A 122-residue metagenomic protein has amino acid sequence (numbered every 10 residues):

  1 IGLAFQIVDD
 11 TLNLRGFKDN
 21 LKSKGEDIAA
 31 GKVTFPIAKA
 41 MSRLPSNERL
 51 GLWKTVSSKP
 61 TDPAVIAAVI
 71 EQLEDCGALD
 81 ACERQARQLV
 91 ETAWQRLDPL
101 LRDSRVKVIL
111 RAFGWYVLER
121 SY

Functional and structural regions predicted by a protein language model:
I1-Y122: All-alpha prenyltransferase/terpene-synthase fold signal
